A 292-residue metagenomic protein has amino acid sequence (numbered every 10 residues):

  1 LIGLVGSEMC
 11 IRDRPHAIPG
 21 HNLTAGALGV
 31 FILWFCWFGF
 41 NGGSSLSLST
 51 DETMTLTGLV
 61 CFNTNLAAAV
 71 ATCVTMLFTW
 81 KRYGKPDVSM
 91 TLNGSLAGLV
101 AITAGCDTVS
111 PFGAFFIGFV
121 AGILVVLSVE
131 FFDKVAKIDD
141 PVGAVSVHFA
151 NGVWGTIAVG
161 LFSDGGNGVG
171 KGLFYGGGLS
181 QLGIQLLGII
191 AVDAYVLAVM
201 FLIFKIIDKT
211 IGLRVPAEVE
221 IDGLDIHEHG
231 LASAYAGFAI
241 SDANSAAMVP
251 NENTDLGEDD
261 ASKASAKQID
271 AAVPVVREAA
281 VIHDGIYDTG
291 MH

Functional and structural regions predicted by a protein language model:
L1-G6, I11: Single conserved hydrophobic/aromatic residue that forms the stacking wall/gate of nucleotide- or nucleobase-binding
S7, V30, W34-F38, G42 (+7 more regions): Transmembrane alpha-helical segments of multi-pass membrane transport proteins and ion-pumping complexes
R12-A71: Core mid-bundle transmembrane helix pairs that form the ion/substrate translocation pathway in diverse multi-pass
R12-H16, K209-H292: Extramembrane terminal tails and long inter-domain/linker segments of multi-pass membrane proteins
G20-T24, K85-L96, P141-S146: Cytoplasmic-side transmembrane-helix entry/capping segments in multi-pass membrane proteins
A27-L28, C61-N65, V88-L92, F112-F119 (+2 more regions): Hydrophobic alpha-helical transmembrane segments
L56, G172-A194: Structural signal for the N-terminal portions of transmembrane helices and their immediately preceding loop/interface
W80-P86, G105-G113, I138: Membrane-interface helix caps and helix-loop-helix hairpins in membrane proteins
